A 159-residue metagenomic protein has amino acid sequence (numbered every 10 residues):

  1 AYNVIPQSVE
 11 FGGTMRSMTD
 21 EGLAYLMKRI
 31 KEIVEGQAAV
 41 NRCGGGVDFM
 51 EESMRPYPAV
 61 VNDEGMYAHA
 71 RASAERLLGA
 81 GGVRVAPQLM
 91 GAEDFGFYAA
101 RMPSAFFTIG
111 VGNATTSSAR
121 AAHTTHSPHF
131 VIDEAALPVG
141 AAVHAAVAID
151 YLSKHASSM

Functional and structural regions predicted by a protein language model:
A1-M159: Metal-dependent amide/peptide-bond hydrolase catalytic core, centered on the "pita-bread" metallohydrolase fold
